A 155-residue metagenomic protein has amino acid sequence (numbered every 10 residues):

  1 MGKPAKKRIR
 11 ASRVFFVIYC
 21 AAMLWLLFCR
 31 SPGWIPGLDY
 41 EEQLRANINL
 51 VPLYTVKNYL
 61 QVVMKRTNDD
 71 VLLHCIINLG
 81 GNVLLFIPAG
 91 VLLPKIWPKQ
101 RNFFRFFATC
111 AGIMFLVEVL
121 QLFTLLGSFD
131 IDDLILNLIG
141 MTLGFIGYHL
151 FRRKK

Functional and structural regions predicted by a protein language model:
M1-L126, I131, F145-K155: Bulky hydrophobic segments
